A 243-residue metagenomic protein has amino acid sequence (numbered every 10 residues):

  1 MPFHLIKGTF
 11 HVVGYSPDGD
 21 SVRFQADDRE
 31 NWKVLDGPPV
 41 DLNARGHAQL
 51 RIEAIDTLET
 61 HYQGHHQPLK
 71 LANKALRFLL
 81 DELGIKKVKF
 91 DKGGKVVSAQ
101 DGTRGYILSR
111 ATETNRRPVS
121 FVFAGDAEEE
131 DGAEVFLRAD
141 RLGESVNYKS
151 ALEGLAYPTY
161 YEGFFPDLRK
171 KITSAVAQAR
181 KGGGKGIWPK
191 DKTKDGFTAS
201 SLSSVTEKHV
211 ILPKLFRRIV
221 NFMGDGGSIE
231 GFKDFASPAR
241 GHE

Functional and structural regions predicted by a protein language model:
M1-E243: Small beta-barrel nucleic-acid-binding modules, primarily SNase/OB-fold domains and secondarily Tudor-like barrels
